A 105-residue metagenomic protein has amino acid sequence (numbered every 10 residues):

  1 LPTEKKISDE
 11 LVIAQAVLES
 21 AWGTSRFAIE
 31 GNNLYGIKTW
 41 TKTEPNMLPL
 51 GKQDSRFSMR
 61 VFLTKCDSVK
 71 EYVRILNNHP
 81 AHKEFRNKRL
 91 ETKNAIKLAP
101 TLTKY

Functional and structural regions predicted by a protein language model:
L1-I13, L18-Y105: Catalytic cores of secreted/periplasmic lytic hydrolases that degrade extracellular macromolecules
